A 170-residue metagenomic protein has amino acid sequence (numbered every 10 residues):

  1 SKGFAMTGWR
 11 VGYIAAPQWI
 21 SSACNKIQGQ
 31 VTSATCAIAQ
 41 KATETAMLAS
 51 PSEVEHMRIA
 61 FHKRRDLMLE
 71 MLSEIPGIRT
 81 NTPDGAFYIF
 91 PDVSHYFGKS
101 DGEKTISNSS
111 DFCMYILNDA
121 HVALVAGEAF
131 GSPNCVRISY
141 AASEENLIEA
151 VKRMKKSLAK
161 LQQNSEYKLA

Functional and structural regions predicted by a protein language model:
S1-A170: PLP-dependent class I/II
